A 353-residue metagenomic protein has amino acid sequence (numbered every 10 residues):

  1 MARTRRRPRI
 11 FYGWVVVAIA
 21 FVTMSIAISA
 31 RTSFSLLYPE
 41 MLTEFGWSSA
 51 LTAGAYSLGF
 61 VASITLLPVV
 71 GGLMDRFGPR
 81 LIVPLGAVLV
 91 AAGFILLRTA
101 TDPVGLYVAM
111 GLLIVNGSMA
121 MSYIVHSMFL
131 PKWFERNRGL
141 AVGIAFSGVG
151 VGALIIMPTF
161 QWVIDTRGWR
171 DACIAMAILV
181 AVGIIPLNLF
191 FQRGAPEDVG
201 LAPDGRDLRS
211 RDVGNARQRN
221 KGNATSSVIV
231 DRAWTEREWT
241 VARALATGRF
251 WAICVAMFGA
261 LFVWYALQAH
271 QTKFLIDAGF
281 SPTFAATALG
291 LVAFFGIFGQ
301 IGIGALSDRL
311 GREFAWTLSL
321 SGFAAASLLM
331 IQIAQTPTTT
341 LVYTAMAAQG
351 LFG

Functional and structural regions predicted by a protein language model:
Y12-T52, L66-V70, M157, A266-T272: Extracytoplasmic
S25, G93, V104-M121, F258 (+1 more regions): Hydrophobic core of transmembrane alpha-helices in multi-pass small-molecule transporters, especially MFS/SLC-type
T32-M41, W239-A305: Extracytoplasmic gate region of multi-pass secondary transporters
M41, S118-F134, V142: Intracellular juxtamembrane helix-capping segments at the cytosolic ends of symmetry-related transmembrane helices
G54-G72, G290-I303: Central cavity-lining transmembrane alpha-helices of secondary-active solute carriers, predominantly the Major
T65-V104, S307-E313: Conserved MFS/SLC helix-loop-helix module at the cytosolic interface between two early adjacent transmembrane helices
V88-T101, S321-Q335: C-terminal ends and interior cores of transmembrane alpha-helices in multi-pass membrane transporters/permeases
A145, V149-V199, G205: Helix-loop-helix hairpin linking two adjacent transmembrane segments in secondary transporters
